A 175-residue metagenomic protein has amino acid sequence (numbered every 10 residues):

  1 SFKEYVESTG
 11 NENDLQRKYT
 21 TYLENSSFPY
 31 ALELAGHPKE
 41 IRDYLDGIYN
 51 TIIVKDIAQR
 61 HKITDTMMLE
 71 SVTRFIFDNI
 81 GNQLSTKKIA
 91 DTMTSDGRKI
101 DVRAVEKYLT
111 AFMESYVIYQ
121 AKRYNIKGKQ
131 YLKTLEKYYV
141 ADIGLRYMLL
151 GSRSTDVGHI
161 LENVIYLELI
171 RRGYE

Functional and structural regions predicted by a protein language model:
S1-T9: Alpha-helical sensor/transducer elements of the RecA-like P-loop NTPase core
F2, Q16-Y19, V105, A121: Generic intrinsically disordered, low-complexity segments enriched for polar/acidic and small residues
K3, P29, R146-Y147: Nucleotide phosphate-binding site architecture
Y5, S26, V72: A residue-level signal for conserved active-site and pocket-lining positions in enzyme catalytic cores
V6, T20-L23, A90, E106: Generic structural signal for individual residues within well-ordered alpha-helical segments across diverse proteins
T9-N50, A58: Amphipathic alpha-helical "lid/sensor" segments that cap RecA-like P-loop NTPase cores
G36-E175: Accessory nucleic acid-recognition modules appended to NTPase machines
